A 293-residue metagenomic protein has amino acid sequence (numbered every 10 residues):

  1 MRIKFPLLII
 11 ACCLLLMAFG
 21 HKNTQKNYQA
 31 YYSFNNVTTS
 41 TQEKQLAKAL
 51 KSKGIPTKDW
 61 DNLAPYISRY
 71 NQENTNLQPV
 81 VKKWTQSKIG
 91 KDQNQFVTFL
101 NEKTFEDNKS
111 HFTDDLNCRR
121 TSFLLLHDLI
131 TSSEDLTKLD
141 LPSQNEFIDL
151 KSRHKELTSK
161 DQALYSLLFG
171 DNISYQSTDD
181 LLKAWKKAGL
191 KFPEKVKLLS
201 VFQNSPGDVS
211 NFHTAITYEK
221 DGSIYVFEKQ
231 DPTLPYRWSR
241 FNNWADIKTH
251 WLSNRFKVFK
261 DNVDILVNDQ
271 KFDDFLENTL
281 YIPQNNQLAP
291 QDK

Functional and structural regions predicted by a protein language model:
M1-L7: Bacterial N-terminal signal peptides that target proteins for export
L8-I9, N23: Intrinsically disordered/low-complexity terminal segments and short unstructured peptides
I9-M17: Bacterial N-terminal signal peptides
G20-K293: Cysteine-nucleophile amide-bond enzymes
